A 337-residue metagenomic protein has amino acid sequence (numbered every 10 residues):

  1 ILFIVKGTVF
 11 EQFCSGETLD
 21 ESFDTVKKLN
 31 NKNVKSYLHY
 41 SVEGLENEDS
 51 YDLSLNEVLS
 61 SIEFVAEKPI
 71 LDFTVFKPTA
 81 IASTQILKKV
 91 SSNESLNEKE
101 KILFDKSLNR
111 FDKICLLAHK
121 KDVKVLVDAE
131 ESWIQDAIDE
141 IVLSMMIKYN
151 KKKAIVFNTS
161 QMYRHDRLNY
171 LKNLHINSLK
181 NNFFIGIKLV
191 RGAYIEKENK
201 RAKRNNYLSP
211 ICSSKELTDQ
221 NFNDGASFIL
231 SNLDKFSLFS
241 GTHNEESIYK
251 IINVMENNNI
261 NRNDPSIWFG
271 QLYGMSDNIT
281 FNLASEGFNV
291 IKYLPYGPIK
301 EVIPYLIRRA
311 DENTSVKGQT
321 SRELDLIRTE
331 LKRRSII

Functional and structural regions predicted by a protein language model:
I1-I337: Positively charged, amphipathic and often flexible ligand-engagement surfaces
